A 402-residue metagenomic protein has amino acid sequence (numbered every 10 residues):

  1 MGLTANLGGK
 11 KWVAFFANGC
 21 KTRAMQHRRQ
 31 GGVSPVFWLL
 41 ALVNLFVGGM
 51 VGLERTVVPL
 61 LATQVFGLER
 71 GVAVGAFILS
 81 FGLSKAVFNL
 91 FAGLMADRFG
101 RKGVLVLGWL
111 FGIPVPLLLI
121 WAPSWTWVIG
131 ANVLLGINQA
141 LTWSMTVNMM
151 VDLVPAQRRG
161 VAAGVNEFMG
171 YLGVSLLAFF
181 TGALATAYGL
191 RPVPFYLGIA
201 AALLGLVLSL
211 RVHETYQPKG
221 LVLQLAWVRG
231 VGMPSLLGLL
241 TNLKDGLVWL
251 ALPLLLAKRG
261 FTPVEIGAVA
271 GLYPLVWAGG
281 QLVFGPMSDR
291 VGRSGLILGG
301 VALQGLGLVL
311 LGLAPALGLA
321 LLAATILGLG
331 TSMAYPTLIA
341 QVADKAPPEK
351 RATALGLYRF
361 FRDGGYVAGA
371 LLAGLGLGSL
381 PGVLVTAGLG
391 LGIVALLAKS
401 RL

Functional and structural regions predicted by a protein language model:
V33-I78, G82, M233, T241 (+1 more regions): Helix-loop boundary and gating motifs at the non-cytosolic
L40, T126-N132, P234, G318-A324: Short hydrophobic/alpha-helical segments at membrane-entry points of transmembrane helices in Major Facilitator
G82-L90, S175, P274-L282, Y366-V367: Residue-level signature of mid-helix packing/kink "hotspots" within the transmembrane helices of 12-pass Major
F88-G100, A185, G280-G292, L377: Helix-to-loop junctions at the C-terminal end of transmembrane segments in multipass secondary transporters
G103-L117, G295-L310: Structural signature of the two symmetry-related core transmembrane helices
V133-G170, Q341: Cytoplasmic helix-loop-helix junction between adjacent transmembrane helices in 12-TM secondary transporters
V193-S209, V383-K399: Symmetry-related core transmembrane helices of the 12-TM Major Facilitator Superfamily/SLC fold
S209-L221, K399-L402: Helix-loop junctions on the cytosolic side of multi-pass membrane transporters, especially the intracellular loop
